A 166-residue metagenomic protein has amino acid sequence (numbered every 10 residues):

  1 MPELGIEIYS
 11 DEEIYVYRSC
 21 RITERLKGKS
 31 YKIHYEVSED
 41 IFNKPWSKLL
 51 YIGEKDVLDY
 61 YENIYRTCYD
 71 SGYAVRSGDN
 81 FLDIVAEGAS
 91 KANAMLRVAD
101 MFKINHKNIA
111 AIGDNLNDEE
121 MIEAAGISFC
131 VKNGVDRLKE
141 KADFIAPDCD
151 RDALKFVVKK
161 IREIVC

Functional and structural regions predicted by a protein language model:
P2-I112, L116-E119: Conserved acidic, metal-coordinating active-site core of Asp-based, Mg2+-dependent phosphoryl-transfer enzymes
T67, D83-C166: Mg2+-dependent phosphoryl-transfer enzymes with acidic/Ser/Thr/Gly-rich catalytic loops
